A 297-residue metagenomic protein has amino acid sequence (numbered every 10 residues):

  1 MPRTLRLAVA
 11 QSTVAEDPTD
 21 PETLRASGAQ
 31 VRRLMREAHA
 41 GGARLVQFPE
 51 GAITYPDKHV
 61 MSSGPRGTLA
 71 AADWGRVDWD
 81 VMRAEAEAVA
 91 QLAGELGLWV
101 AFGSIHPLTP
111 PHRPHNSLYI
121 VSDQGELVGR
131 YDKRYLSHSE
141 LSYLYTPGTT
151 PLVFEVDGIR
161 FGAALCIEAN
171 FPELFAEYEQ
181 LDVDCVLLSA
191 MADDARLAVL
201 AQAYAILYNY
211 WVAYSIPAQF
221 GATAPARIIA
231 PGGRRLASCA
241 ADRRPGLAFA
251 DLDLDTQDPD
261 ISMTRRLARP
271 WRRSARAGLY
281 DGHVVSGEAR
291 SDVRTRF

Functional and structural regions predicted by a protein language model:
M1-E16: Short beta-strand segments enriched in small/hydrophobic residues
V9, L118-I120, R130, P151-V153 (+3 more regions): Conserved hydrophobic/aromatic beta-strand scaffold that supports enzyme active sites
P21-Q124, D194-L207: Cys-nucleophile CN-hydrolase/nitrilase-fold catalytic domain and related Cys-dependent amidase chemistry that acts on
R44-L45, F161, C185: Structural motif
I53, L127-V128, R235-L236: Hydrophobic "anchor" residues
V81-A101, A169-F249: CN hydrolase (nitrilase-like) catalytic-core segments centered on the catalytic cysteine and neighboring Lys/Glu
P107-L181, A190, V199, A203 (+2 more regions): Active-site catalytic loop in hydrolytic enzyme cores
V153, P217-F297: C-terminal beta-strand edge segments of enzyme domains
